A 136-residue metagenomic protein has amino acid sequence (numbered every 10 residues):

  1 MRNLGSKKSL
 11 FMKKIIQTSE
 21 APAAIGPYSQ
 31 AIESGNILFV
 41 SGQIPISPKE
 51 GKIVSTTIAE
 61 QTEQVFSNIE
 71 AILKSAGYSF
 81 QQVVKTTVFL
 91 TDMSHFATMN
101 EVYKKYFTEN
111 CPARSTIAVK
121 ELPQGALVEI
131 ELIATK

Functional and structural regions predicted by a protein language model:
R2-F11: Short, Lys/Arg-enriched N-terminal segments with co-localized hydrophobic residues within the first ~10-30 amino acids
F11-K136: Short, polar/acidic, helix-capping and beta-turn segments at strand->helix junctions that line the mouths
